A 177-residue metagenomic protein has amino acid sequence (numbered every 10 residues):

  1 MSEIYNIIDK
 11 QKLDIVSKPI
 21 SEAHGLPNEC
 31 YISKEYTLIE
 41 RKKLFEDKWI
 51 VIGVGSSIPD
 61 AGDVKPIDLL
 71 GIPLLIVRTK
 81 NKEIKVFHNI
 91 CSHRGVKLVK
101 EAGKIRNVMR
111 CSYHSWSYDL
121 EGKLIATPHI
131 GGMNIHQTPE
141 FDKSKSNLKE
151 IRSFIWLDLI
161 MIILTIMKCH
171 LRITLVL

Functional and structural regions predicted by a protein language model:
M1-I15: Rieske [2Fe-2S] iron-sulfur domain-containing proteins
L13-N28: Short, contiguous pre-domain boundary segments
P27-Y31, T165: Generic amphipathic alpha-helical segments used as scaffolds and interaction surfaces in large, multi-domain proteins
I32-Y36: Mid-domain beta-loop-alpha active-site segment that forms a flexible, acidic cofactor/metal-binding surface
F45: Extended carbohydrate-recognition surfaces in non-catalytic/accessory domains of CAZymes and lectin-like proteins
K48-G53: A short, Trp-centered hydrophobic/proline-enriched beta-strand micro-motif
I58-I166, I173-V176: Rieske [2Fe-2S] iron-sulfur-binding domain
